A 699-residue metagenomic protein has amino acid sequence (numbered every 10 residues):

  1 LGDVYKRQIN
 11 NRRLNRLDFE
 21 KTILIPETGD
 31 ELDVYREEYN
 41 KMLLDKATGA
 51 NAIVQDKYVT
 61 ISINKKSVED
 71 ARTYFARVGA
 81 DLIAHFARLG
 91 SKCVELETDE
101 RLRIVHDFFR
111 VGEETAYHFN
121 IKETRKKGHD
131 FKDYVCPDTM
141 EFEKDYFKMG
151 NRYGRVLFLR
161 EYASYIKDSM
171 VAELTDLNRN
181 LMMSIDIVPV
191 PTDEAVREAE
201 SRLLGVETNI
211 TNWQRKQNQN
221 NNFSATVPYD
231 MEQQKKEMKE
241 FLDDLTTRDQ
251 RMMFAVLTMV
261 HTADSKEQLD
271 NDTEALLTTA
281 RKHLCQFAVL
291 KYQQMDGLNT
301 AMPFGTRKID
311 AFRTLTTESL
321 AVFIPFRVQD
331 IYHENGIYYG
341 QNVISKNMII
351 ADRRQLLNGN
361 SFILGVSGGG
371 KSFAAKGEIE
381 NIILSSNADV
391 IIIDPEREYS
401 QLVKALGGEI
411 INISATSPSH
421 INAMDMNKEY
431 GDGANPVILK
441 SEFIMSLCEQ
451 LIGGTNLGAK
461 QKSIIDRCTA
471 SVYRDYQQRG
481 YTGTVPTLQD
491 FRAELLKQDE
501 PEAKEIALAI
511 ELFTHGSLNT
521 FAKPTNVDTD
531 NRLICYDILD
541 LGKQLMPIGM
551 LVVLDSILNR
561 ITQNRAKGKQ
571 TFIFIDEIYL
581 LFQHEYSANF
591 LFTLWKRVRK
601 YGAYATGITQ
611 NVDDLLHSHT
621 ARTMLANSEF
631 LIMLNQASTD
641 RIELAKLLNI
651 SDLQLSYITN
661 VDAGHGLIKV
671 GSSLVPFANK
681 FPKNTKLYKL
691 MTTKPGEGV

Functional and structural regions predicted by a protein language model:
G2, Q8, D33-E38, E173-D176 (+9 more regions): P-loop NTPase motor domains
G2-P325: Extended, folded cores of ATP/NTP-driven motor/assembly subunits in large transport and secretion machines
I363: Hydrophobic anchor at the beta1->P-loop junction of P-loop NTPases
K371: Conserved lysine of the Walker
A374: Hydrophobic positions on the alpha1 helix immediately C-terminal to the Walker A/P-loop
N381-I391: Post-Walker A helix-loop "phosphate-sensing" segment adjacent to the P-loop in P-loop NTPases
I391-I393, V598, Y604-Q610, M633: Structural recognition of the conserved hydrophobic beta-strand(s) that form the central parallel beta-sheet of P-loop
G408-I411, T620-M633: A short helix-turn-beta junction within AAA+ P-loop NTPase domains corresponding to the substrate/partner-engaging
